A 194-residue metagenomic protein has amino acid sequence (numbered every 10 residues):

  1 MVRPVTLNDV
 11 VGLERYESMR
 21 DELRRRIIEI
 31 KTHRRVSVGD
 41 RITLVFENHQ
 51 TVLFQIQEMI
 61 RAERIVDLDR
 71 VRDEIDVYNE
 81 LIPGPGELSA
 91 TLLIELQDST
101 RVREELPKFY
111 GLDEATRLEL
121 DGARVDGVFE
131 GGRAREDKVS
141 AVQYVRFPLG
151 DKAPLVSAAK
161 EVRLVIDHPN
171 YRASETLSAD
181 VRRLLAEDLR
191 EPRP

Functional and structural regions predicted by a protein language model:
M1-E87, E95-P194: Long, contiguous binding/interaction regions
A90: Residue-level detector of short, conserved catalytic/binding motifs and their immediate flanks
